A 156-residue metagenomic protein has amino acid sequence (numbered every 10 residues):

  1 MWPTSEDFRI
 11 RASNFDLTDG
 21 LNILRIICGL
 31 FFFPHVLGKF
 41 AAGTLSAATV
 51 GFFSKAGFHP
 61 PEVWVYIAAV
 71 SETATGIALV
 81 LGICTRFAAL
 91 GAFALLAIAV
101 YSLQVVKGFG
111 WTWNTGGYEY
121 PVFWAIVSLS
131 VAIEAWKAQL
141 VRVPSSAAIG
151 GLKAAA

Functional and structural regions predicted by a protein language model:
M1-A41, E62-V70, A74, L81-A156: Extended, low-polarity transmembrane helix blocks
T4, A41-P60: Membrane-interface interhelical connector segments
V50, A74-I77: A general structural signal for well-ordered alpha-helical packing
